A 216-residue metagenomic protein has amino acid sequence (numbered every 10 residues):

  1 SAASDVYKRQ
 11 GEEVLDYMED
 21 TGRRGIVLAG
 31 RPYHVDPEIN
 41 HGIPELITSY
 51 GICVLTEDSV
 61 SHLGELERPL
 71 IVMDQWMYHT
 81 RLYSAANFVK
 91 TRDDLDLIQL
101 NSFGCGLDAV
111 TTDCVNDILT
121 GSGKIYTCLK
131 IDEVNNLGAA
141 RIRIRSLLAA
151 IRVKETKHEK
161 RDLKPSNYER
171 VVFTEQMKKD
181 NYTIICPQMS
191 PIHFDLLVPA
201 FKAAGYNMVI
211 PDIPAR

Functional and structural regions predicted by a protein language model:
S1, K90-D93, Q99-E175, D180-T183: Peripheral docking tails and interdomain loops at the edges of cofactor- or intermediate-handling domains
A2-Y7: Short, small-residue-biased leader/transition segments that mark boundaries at the very start of proteins
K8-G11, V54-S59, K157-L163: Flexible, glycine/charged-enriched surface loops at secondary-structure junctions
Q10, M77-T91, V110-T111: A short, acidic, amphipathic alpha-helical segment used as a generic capping/interface helix at domain edges
G22-A85, F194-R216: Redox- and metal-dependent alpha/beta enzyme cores, enriched for Fe-S-associated oxidoreductases and cofactor-handling
G25-V27, D96, I185: Conserved beta-strand elements of the Class I
G30-E38, N101-V110, N135, P187-F194: Gly/Ser/Thr-rich loops at beta-strand to alpha-helix junctions that form or flank small-molecule/cofactor-binding
K157, Y168-C186, S190-L197, K202-V209: Acidic/polar, glycine-rich intrinsically disordered N-terminal extensions of enzymes
